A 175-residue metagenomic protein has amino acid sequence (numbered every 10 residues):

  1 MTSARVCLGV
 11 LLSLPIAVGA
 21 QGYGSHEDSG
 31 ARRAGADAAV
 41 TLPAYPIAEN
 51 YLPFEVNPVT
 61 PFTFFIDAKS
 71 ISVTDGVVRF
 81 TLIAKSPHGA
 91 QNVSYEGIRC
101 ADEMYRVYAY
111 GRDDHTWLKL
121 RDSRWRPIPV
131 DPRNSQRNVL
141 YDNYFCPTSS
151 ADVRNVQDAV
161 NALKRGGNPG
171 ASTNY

Functional and structural regions predicted by a protein language model:
M1-L8: Bacterial N-terminal signal peptides that target proteins for export
P15-A17: N-terminal signal peptide c-region/cleavage motif recognized by signal peptidases
Q21-Y95: N-terminal secretory signal peptides
S29, R106, S150-R154: Secreted/processed peptides and extracellular or luminal domains of membrane proteins
L82-A90, C100-A101, Y110-D113: Short, flexible beta-strand-to-coil junctions
S94-M104: A short, surface-exposed beta-strand/turn
D102-I128: A short, surface-exposed interaction/processing loop segment used at functional sites
L118-Y175: C-terminal partner/receptor-binding element of secreted or periplasmic proteins
